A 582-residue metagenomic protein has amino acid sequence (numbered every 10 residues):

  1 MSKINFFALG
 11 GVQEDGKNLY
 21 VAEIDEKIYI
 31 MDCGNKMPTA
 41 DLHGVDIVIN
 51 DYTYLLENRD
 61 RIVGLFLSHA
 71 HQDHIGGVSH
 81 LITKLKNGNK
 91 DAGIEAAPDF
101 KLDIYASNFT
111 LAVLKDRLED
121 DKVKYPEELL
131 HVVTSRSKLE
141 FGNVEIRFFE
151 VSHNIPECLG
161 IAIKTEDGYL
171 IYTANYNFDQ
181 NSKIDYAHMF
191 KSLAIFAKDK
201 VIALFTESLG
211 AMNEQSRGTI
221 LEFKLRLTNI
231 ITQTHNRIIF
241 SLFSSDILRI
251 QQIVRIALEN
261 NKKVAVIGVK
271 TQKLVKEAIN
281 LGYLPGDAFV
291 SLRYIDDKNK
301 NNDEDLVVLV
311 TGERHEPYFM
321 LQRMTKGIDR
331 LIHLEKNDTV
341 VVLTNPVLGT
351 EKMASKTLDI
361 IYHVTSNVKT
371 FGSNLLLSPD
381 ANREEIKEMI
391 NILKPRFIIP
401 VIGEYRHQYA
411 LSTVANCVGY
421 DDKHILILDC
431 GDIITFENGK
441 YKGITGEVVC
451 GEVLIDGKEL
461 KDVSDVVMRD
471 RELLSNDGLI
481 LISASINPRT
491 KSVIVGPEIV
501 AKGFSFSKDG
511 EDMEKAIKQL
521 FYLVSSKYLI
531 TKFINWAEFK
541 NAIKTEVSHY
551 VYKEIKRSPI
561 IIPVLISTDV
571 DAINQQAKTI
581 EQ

Functional and structural regions predicted by a protein language model:
M1-F66, H71-N299, M320-H333, K352-K356: His/Asp/Glu-rich metal-coordinating catalytic cores of metallo-dependent phosphodiesterases/hydrolases acting on
F6, L130-V132, A203-F205, V340 (+3 more regions): Conserved beta-strand scaffold positions in the cores of enzyme catalytic domains, especially in NTP/NDP-utilizing
E23-E26, K164-E166, L258, F436-N438 (+2 more regions): Short acidic-glycine loop/turn motifs at beta-strand connectors
M212-L343, V347-G372, L376, A381-K518 (+3 more regions): Hard-cation-handling environments
L473-S475, S485-R489, I562-T579: C-terminal edge-of-domain segments
I534-K540, K544-T568: C-terminal tails and terminal domains of large nucleic-acid-associated and other macromolecular-machine proteins
